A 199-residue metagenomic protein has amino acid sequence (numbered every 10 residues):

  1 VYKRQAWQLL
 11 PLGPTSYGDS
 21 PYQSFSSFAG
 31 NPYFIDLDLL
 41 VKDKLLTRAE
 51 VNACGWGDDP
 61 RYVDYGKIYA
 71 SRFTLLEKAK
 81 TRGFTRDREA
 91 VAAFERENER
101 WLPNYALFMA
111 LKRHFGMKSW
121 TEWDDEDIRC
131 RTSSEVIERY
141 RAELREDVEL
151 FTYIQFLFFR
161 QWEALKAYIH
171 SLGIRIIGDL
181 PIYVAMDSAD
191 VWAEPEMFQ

Functional and structural regions predicted by a protein language model:
K3-P195: Acidic/aromatic-lined carbohydrate-recognition and catalytic surfaces of CAZymes acting on diverse glycans
M197-Q199: Catalytic cores of eukaryotic secretory-pathway lumenal/extracellular enzymes that build and remodel glycoconjugates
